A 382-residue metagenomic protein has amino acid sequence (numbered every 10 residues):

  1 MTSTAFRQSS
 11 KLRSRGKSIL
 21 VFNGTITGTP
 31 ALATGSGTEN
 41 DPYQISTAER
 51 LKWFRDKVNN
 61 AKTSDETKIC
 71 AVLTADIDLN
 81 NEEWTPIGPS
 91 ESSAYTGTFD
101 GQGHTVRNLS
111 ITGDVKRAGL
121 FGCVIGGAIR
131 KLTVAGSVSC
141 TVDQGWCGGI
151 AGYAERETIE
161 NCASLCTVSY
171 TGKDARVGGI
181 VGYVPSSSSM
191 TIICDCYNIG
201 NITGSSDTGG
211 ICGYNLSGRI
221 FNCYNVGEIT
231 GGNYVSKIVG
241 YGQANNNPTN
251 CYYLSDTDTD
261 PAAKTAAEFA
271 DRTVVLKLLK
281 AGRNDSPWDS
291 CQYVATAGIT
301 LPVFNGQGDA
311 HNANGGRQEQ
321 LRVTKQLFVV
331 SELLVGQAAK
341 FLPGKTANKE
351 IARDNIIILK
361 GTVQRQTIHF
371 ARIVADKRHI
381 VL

Functional and structural regions predicted by a protein language model:
T2-S14: Short, low-complexity N-terminal tether/leader segments at secretion or assembly junctions of large, surface-exposed
S9-L12, Q320-L321, Q326-L327, L333 (+3 more regions): Cationic, low-complexity basic patches in intrinsically disordered or flexible, solvent-exposed regions
L12-T324, V330: Surface-exposed repetitive/solenoidal architectures
G16, G315-G316, G336, G344 (+1 more regions): Residue-identity detector for glycine
T346, K360-T362, V374-K377: Intrinsic low-complexity, disordered N-terminal segments enriched in polar/charged/small residues
K349-A352: Short alpha-helix boundary/capping segments
Q366-V381: Short, intrinsically disordered C-terminal tails of secreted or membrane-associated proteins
